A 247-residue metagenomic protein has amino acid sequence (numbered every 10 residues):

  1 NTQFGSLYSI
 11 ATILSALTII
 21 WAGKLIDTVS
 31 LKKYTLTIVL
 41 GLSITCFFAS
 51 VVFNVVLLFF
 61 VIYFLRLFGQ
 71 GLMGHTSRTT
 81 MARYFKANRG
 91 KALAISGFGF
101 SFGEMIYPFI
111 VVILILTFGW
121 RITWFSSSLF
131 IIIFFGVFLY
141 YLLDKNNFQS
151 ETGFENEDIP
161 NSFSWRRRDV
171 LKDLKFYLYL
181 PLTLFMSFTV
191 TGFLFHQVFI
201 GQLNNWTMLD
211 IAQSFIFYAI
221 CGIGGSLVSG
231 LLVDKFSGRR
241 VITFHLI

Functional and structural regions predicted by a protein language model:
L17-S30, G225-S237: Helix-to-loop junctions at the C-terminal end of transmembrane segments in multipass secondary transporters
D27-V39, K235-L246: Cytoplasmic membrane-interface "Motif A"-like loop-to-helix N-cap segments of 12-TM Major Facilitator Superfamily
L40-F53, I247: C-terminal ends and interior cores of transmembrane alpha-helices in multi-pass membrane transporters/permeases
T45, V56-L72, L184: Hydrophobic core of transmembrane alpha-helices in multi-pass small-molecule transporters, especially MFS/SLC-type
I62-F98: Cytoplasmic helix-loop-helix junction between adjacent transmembrane helices in 12-TM secondary transporters
I95-S96, F100-N146: Helix-loop-helix hairpin linking two adjacent transmembrane segments in secondary transporters
L143-W165: Flexible cytoplasmic inter-helical loops of multi-pass small-molecule transporters
L171-G230: Extracytoplasmic gate region of multi-pass secondary transporters
